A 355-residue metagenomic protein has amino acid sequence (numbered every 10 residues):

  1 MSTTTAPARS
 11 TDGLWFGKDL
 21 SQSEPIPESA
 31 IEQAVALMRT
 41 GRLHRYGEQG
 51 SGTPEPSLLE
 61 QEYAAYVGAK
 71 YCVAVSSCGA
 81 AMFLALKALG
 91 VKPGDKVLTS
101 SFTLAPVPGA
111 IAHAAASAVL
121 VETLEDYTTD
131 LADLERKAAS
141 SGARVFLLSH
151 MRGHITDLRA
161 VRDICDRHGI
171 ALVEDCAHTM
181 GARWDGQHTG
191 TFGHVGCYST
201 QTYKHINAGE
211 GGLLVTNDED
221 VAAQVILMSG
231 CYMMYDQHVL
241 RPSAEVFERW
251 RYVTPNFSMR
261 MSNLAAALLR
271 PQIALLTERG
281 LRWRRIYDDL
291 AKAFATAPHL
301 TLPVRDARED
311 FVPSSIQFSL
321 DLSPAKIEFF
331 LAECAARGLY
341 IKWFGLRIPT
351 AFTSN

Functional and structural regions predicted by a protein language model:
M1-G79, F83-A88, D166: Conserved PLP-binding active-site segment in aminotransferase class I/II-type PLP enzymes
K87-C176, R183: PLP-dependent aminotransferase-like
L147-S149, L268, V304, S314-L320 (+1 more regions): Short beta-strand segments
T179-D185, F192-S314: Active-site region of PLP-dependent enzymes
M233-E245, L331-N355: Conserved PLP cofactor-binding pocket of PLP-dependent enzymes
S323-F330: Short, conserved charged micro-motifs
